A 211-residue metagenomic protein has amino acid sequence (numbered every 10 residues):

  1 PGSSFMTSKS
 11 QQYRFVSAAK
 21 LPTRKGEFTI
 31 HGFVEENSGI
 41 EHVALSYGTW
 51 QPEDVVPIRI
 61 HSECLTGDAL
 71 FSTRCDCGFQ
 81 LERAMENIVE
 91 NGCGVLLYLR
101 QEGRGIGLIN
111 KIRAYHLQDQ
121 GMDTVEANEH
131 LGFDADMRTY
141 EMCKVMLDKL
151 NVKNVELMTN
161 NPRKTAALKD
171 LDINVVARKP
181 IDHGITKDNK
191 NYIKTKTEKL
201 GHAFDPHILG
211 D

Functional and structural regions predicted by a protein language model:
P1-D211: Catalytic domains of riboflavin
